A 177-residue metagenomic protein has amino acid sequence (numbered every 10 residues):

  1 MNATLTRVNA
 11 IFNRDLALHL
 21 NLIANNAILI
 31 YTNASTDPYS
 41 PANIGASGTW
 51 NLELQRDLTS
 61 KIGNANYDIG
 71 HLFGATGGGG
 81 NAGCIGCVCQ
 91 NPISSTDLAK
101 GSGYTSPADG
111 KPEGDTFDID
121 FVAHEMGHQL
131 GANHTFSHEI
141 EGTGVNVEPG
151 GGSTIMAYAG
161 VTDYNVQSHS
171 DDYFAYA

Functional and structural regions predicted by a protein language model:
M1-A177: Extracellular (secreted or membrane-anchored) zinc-dependent metallopeptidases, primarily metzincins but also closely
